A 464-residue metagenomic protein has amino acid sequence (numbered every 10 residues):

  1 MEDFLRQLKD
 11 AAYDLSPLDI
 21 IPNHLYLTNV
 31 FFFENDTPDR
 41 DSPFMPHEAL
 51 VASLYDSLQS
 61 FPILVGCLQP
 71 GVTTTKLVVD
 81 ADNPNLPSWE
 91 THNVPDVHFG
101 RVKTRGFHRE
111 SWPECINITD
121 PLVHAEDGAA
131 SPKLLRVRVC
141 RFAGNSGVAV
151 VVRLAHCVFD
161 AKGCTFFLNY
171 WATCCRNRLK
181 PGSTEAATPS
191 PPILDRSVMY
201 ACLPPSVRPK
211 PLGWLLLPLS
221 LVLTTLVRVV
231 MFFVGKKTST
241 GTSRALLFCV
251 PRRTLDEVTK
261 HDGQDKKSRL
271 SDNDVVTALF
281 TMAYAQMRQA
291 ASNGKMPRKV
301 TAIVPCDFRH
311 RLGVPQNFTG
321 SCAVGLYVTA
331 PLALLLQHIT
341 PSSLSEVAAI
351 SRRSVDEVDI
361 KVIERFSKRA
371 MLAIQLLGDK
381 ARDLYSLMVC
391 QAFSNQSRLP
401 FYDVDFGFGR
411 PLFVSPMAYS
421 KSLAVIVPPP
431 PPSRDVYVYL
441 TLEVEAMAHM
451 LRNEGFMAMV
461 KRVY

Functional and structural regions predicted by a protein language model:
M1-K210, T242, D256-G263, L270-N293 (+3 more regions): Non-catalytic N-terminal regions of enzymes
L18-T28, L223-K236, N317-Y327: Short, compositionally biased low-complexity segments
T37, D41, K266, L334-P341: Active-site rim elements
P205-S268: Flexible, P/S/T/G-rich "lid" or insertion loops adjacent to the active sites of thioester-utilizing
A290-A302, I360-M371: Short acidic alpha-helical/loop segments enriched in Asp/Glu that coordinate divalent cations
R311-F318, A330: Divalent metal-binding acidic/histidine catalytic loops
S321-V404: Helical lid/core segments from catalytic subdomains that handle acyl or acyl-like groups
